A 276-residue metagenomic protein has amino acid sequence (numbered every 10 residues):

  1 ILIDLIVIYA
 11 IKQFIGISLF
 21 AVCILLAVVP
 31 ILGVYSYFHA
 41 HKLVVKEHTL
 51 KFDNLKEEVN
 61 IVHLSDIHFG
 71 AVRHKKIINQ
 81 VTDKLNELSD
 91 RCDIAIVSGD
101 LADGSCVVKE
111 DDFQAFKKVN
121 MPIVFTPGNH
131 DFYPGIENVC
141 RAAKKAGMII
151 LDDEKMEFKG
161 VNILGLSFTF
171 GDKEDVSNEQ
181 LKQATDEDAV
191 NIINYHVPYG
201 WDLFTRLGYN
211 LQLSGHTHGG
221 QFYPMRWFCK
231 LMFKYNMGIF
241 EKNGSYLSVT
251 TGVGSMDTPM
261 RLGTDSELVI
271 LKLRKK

Functional and structural regions predicted by a protein language model:
I1-H41: Non-catalytic terminal accessory segments
K42-N54: Alpha-helical transmembrane signal-anchor/signal-peptide segments
N54-K276: Soluble catalytic domains of enzymes that build or remodel membrane lipids, polysaccharides, and related
